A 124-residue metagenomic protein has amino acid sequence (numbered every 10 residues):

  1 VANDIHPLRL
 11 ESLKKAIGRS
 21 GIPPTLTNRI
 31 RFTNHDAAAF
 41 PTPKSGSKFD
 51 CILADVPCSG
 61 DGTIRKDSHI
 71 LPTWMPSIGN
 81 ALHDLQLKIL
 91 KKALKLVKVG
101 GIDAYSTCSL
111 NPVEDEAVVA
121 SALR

Functional and structural regions predicted by a protein language model:
V1-R124: S-adenosylmethionine
